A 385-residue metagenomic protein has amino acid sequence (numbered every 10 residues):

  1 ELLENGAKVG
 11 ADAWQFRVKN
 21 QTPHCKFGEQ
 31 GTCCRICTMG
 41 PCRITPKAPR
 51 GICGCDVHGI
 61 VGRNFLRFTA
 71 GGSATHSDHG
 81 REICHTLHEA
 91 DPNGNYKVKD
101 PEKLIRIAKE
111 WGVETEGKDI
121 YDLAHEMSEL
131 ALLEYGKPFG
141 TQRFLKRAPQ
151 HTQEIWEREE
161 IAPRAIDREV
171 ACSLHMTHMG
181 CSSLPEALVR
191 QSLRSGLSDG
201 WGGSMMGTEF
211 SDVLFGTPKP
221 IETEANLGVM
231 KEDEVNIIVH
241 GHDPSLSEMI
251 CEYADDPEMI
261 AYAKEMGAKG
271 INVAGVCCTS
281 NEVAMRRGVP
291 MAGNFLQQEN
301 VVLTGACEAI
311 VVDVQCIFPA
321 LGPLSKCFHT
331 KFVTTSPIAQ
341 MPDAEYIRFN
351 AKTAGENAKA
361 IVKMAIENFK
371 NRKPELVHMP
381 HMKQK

Functional and structural regions predicted by a protein language model:
E1-K385: Metallocofactor- and cofactor-centric catalytic cores in central/energy metabolism, strongly enriched
